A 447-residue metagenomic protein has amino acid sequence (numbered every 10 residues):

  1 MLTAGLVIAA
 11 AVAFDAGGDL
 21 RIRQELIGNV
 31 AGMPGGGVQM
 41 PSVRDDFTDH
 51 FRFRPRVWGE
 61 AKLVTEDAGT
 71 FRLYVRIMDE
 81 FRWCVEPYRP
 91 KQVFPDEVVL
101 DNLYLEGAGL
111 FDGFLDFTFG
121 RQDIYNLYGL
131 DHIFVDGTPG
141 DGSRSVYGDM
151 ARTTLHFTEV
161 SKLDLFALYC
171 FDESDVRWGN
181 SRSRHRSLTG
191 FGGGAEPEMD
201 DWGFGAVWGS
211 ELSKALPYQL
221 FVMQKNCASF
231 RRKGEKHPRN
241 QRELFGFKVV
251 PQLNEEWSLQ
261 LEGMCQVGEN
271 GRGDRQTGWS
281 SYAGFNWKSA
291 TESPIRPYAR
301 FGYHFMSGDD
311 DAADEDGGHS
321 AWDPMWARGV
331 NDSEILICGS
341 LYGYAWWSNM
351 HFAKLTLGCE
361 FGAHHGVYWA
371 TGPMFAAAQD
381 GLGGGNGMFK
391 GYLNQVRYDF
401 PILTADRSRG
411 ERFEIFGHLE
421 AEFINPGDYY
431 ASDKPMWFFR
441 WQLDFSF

Functional and structural regions predicted by a protein language model:
M1-V7: Bacterial N-terminal signal peptides
T3, M223, S280-Y282: A diffuse structural propensity rather than consistent per-protein peaks
A9-G120, A151-L163, Q241, F247-L259 (+3 more regions): Beta-barrel outer-membrane channel/assembly domains of diderm bacteria
R21-R23, M78, L168-C170, M223-K225 (+2 more regions): Active-site beta-loop-alpha junctions enriched in small/polar residues
G37, V43, C84-N102, L110-F245 (+1 more regions): Surface-exposed coil loops of outer-membrane beta-barrel proteins
G59, N126-G129, G308-A312: Secretory-pathway/luminal and periplasmic proteins that interact with or process carbohydrate-rich
A215-Q219, E256-L261: Conserved C-terminal portion of the radical SAM core fold that forms the substrate/S-adenosylmethionine-binding
D274-N331, L341: Long, well-ordered mid-to-C-terminal structural blocks that present hydrophobic/aromatic surfaces
